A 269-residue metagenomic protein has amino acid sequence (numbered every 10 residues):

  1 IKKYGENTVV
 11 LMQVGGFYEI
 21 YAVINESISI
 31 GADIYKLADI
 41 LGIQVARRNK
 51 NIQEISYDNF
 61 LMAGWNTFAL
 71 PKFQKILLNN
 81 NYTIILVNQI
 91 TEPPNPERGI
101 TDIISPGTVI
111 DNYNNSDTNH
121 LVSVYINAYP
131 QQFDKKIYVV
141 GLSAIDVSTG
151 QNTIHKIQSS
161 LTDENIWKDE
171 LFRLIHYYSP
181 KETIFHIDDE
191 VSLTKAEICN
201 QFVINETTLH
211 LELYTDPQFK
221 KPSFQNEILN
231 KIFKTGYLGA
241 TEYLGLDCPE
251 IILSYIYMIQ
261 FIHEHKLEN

Functional and structural regions predicted by a protein language model:
I1-N269: Basic, polar low-complexity surface loops/patches
